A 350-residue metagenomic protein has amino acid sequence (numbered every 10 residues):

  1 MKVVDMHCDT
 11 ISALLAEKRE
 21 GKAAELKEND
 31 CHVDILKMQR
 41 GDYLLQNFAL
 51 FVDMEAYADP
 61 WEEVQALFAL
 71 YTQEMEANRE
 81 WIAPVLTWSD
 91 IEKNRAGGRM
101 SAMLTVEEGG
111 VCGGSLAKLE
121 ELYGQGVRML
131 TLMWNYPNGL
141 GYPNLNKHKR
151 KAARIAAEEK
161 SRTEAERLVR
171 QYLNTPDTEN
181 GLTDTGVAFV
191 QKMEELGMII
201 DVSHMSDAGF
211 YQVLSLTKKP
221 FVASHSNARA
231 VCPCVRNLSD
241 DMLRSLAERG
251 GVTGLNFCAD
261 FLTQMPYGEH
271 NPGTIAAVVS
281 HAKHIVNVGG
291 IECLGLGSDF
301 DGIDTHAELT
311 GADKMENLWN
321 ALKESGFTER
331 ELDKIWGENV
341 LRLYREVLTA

Functional and structural regions predicted by a protein language model:
K2-D5, L45, S101-T105, R128-M129 (+4 more regions): Structural preference for beta-strand elements that scaffold enzyme active sites
H7, M38, T87, G126 (+5 more regions): Conserved, mostly hydrophobic/aromatic
D9-I11, F51-D53, T87, T105-G109 (+6 more regions): Active-site beta-loop-alpha junctions enriched in small/polar residues
R19-R40, W319: Short catalytic helix/loop segments, enriched in acidic residues and glycine and frequently bearing histidine
D30-H32, K37-L116, E120, L132 (+4 more regions): A metal-dependent hydrolase metal-coordination microenvironment
G114-G124, H148-V222, V235-R249, A276-L294: Histidine/acidic residue-rich metal-binding segments in metalloenzymes
E194, T310-A350: Mid-to-C-terminal alpha-helical segments outside catalytic/metal-binding sites
N256-F257, V288-A312: Short acidic/histidine-rich active-site segments
